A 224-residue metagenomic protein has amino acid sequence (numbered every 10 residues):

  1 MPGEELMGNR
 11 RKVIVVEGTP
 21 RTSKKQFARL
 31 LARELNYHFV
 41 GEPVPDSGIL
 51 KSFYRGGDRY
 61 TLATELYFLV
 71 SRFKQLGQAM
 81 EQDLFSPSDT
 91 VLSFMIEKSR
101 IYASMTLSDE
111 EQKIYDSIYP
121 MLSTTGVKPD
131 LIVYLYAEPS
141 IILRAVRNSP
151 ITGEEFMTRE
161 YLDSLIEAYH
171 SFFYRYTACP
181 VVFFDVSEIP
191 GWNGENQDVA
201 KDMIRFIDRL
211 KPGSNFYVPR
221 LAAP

Functional and structural regions predicted by a protein language model:
V16: Hydrophobic anchor at the beta1->P-loop junction of P-loop NTPases
T19: P-loop (Walker A) phosphate-binding loop of NTP-binding proteins
S23: Conserved glycine(s) of the Walker
F27, L31: Hydrophobic positions on the alpha1 helix immediately C-terminal to the Walker A/P-loop
R33-S71: Conserved substrate/cofactor phosphate-moiety recognition/catalytic segment in nucleotide-dependent phosphotransferases
Y60, T64-V127: Glycine-rich phosphate-binding loop used to anchor ATP phosphates in small-molecule kinases, encompassing both
S99-E167: A glycine- and Lys/Arg-enriched "phosphate-lid" helix/loop adjacent to the NTP-binding pocket of small-molecule kinases
R147-F156, E160-P224: NTP-dependent small-molecule kinase module
